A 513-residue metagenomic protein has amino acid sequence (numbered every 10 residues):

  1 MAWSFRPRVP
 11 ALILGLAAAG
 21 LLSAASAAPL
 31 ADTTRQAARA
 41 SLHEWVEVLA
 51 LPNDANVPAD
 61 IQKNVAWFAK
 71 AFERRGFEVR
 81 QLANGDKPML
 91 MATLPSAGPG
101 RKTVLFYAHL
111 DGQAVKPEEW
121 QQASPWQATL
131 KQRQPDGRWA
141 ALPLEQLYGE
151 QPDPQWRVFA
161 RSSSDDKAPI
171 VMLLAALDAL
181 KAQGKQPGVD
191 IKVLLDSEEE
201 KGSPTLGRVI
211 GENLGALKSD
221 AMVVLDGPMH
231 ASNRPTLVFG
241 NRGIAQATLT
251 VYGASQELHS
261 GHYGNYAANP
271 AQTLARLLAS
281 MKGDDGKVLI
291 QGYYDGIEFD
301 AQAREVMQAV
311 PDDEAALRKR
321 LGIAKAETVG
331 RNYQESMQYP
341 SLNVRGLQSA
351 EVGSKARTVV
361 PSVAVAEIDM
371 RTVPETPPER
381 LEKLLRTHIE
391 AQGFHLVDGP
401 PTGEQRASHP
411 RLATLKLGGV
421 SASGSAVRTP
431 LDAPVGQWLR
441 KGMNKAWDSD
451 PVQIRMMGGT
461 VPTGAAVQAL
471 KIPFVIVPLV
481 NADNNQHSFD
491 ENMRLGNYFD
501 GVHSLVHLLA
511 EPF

Functional and structural regions predicted by a protein language model:
M1-I13: Bacterial N-terminal signal peptides that target proteins for export
P10-S23: Bacterial N-terminal signal peptides
A24-A28, H230, Q246-T248, Y252-N492 (+1 more regions): Metal-dependent amide/peptide-bond hydrolase catalytic core, centered on the "pita-bread" metallohydrolase fold
A28-R161, I170, Q183-V189, I368: Acidic/His- and Gly-rich active-site-bordering loop/insert found across diverse amide/peptide-bond hydrolases
L110-G112, L194-G202, L225-M229, G253-S255 (+1 more regions): Acidic, glycine-rich active-site loops and adjacent beta-strand->loop/helix elements that engage anionic groups
A123, G188, K218, S232 (+3 more regions): Short, solvent-exposed loop/turn segments at the edges of secondary structure
E150-G240, D312: Acidic/histidine-rich catalytic neighborhood of metal-dependent amide-processing enzymes
L174-A182, R276-S280, M370, H507-A510: Short glycine/serine- and small hydrophobic-enriched flexible loop segments
